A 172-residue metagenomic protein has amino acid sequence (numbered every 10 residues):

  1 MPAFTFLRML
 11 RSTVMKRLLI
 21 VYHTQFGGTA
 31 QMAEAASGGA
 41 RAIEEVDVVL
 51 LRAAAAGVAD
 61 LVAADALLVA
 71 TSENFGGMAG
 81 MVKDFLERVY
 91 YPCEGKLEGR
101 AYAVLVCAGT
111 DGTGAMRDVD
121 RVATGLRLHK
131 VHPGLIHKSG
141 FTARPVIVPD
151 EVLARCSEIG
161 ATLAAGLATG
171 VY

Functional and structural regions predicted by a protein language model:
A3-V14: Short, Lys/Arg-enriched N-terminal segments with co-localized hydrophobic residues within the first ~10-30 amino acids
K16-A40: N-terminal beta1-alpha1 ligand-phosphate binding loop
R17, G28, M32, D60 (+3 more regions): Charged catalytic carboxylate motif
A33-V46, T124-H129: Short helix-loop-beta junction
E45-A55: A short beta-strand-loop structural module common to alpha/beta enzyme folds
A53-L135: Helix-loop-strand module that forms the ligand-binding subsite of alpha/beta enzymes
G57, K130-Y172: Glycine-rich phosphate/pyrophosphate-binding loop and the adjoining helix
